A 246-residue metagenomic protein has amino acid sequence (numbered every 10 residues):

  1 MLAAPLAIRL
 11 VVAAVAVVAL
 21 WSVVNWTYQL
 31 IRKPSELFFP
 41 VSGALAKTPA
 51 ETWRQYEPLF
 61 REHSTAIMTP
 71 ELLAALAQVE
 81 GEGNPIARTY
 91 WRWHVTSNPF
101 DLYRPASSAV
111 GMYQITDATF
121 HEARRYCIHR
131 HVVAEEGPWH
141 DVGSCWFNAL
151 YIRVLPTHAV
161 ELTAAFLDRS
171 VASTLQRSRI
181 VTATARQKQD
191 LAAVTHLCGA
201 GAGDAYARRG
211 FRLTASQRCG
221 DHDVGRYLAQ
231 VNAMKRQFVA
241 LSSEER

Functional and structural regions predicted by a protein language model:
M1-A3: Juxtamembrane low-complexity tails/linkers enriched in Ser/Thr-Pro and polybasic
P5-W26: Hydrophobic membrane-insertion alpha-helices, especially the h-region of bacterial N-terminal signal peptides
N25-V239: Catalytic glycan-binding domains that act on GlcNAc-containing polysaccharides
S243-R246: Extracytoplasmic/luminal low-complexity segments enriched in Pro/Gly and acidic/polar residues that act as flexible
